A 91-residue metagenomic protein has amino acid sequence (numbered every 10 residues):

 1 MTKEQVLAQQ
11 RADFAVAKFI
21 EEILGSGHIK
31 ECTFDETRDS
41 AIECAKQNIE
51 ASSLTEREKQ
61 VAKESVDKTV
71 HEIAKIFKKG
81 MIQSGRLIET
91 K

Functional and structural regions predicted by a protein language model:
M1-K3, A45, K59, L87-K91: Extended non-catalytic scaffold regions that mediate assembly and binding in large macromolecular machines
T2-E31: N-terminal acidic leader/helix
E4, A8-Q9, R57, I82 (+1 more regions): Intrinsically disordered, low-complexity regions enriched in polar/acidic and amide residues
A17-E21, G25, K46, E50 (+1 more regions): Amphipathic alpha-helical core segments of compact helical bundles
I23-I29, L54, H71, I82 (+1 more regions): A compositionally biased, intrinsically disordered/low-complexity signal enriched for hydrophobic/aromatic residues
I29-K68: Acidic, low-complexity, intrinsically disordered interaction modules
A62-K91: Charged low-complexity stretches with an acidic bias
